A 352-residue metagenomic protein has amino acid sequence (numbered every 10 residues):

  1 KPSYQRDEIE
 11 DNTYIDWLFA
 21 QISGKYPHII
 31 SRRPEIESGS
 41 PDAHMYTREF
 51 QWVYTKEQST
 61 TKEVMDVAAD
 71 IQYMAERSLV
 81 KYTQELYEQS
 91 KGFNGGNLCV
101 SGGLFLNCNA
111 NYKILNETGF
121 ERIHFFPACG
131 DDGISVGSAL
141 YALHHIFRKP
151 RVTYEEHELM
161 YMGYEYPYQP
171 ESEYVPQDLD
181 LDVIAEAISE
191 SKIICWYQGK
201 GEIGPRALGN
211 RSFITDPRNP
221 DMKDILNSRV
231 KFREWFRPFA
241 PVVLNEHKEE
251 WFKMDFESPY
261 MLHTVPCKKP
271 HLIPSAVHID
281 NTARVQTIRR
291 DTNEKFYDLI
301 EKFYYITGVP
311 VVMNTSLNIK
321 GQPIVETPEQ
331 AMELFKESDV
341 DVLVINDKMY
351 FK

Functional and structural regions predicted by a protein language model:
K1-F50, E57-Q58, Q84, N97 (+2 more regions): Flexible beta->alpha loop and helix N-cap segments adjacent to enzyme active/binding sites
E57, T61-R77, R289, N293: Short acidic-aromatic active-site loops that bind/stabilize oxyanions
D70-G95: Phosphate/ATP-binding catalytic cores across multiple sugar-kinase/actin-like superfamilies, primarily ASKHA
G103: Active-site glycine-centered loops adjacent to acidic/histidine catalytic or metal-binding residues that shape
